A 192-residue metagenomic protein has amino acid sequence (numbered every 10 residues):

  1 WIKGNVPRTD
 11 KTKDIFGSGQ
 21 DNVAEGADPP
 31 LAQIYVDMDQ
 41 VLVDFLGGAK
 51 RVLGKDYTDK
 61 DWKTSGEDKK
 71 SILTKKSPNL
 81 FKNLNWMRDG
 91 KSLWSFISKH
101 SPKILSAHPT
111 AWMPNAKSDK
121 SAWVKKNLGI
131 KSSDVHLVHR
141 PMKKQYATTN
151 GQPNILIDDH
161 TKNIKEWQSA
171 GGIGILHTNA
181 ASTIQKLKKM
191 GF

Functional and structural regions predicted by a protein language model:
W1-Q33: Intrinsically disordered, compositionally biased, charge-dense segments
P29-K75, S169, N179: Active-site neighborhood of HAD-like aspartate-dependent phosphohydrolases
Q40-V43, G48-A49, H108-W112, R140-K144 (+2 more regions): Short, solvent-exposed loop/turn segments at secondary-structure junctions
F81-W86, G90-K120, V124: Substrate-recognition element of Asp-dependent hydrolases with the DxDx(T/V) motif
S98, K131, S169-G171: Short, structured coil segments at secondary-structure junctions
V135-W167: Conserved Lys-Pro-Asp/Glu-containing loop-to-beta segment of HAD-superfamily phosphomonoesterases, centered on
Q145-N150, K186-F192: Short amphipathic alpha-helix with an adjacent loop that forms part of the alpha/beta core around
N154-K189: Acidic, Mg2+-coordinating phosphoryl-transfer loop and its flanking beta/alpha structural elements, shared across
